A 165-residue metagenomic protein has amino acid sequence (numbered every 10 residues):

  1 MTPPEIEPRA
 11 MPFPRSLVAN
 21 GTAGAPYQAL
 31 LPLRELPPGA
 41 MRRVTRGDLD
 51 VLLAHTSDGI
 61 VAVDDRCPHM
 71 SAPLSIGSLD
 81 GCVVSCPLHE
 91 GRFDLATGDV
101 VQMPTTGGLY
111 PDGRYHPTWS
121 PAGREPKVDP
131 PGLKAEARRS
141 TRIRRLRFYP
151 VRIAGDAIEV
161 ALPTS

Functional and structural regions predicted by a protein language model:
M1-G24, L33, E125-K127, L162-S165: A boundary/linker detector
G24-Q28, I60: Tryptophan-centered short beta-strand motifs
Q28-L31, L74: Local beta-strand/beta-hairpin segments that build beta-sheet-rich folds
L31-P32, P37: Polyanion-binding and phosphate-handling cores
P38-P163: Rieske [2Fe-2S] iron-sulfur-binding domain
